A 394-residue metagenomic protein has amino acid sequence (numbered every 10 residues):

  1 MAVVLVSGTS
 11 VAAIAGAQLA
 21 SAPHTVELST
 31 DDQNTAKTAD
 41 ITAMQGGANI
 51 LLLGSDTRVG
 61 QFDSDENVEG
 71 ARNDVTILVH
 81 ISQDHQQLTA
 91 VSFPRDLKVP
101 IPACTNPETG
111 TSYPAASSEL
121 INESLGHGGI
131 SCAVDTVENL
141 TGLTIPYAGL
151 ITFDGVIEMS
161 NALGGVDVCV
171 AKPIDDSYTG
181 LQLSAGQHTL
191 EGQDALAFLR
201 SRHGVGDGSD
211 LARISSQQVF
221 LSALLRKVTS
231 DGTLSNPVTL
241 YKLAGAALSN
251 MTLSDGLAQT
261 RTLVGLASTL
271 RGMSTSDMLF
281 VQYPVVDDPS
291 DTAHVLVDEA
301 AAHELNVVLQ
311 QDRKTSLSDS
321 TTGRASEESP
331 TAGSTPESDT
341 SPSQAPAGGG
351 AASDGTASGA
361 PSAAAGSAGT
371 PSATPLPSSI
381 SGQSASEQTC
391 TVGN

Functional and structural regions predicted by a protein language model:
M1-N394: Non-catalytic, solvent-exposed segments at the cell envelope interface
